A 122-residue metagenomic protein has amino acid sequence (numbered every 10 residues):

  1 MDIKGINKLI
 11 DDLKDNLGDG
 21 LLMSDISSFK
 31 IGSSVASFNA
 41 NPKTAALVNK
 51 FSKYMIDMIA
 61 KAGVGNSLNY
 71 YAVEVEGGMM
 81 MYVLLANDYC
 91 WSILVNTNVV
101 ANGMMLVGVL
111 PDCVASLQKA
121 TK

Functional and structural regions predicted by a protein language model:
M1-K122: Non-catalytic interaction/Regulatory regions outside core domains
